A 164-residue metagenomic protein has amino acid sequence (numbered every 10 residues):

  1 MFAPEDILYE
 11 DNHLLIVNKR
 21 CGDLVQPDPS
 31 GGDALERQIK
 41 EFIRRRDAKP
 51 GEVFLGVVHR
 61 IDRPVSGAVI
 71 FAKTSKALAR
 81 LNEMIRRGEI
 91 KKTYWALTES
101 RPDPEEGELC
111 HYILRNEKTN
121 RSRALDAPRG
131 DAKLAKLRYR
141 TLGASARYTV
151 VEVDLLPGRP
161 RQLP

Functional and structural regions predicted by a protein language model:
M1-P164: RNA pseudouridine synthases
